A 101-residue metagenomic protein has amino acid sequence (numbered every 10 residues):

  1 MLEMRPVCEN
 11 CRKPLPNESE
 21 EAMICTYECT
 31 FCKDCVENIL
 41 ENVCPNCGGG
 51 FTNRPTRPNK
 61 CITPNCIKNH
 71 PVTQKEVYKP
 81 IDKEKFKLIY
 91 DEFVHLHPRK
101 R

Functional and structural regions predicted by a protein language model:
M1-R101: Intrinsically disordered, low-complexity regulatory regions in eukaryotic proteins
